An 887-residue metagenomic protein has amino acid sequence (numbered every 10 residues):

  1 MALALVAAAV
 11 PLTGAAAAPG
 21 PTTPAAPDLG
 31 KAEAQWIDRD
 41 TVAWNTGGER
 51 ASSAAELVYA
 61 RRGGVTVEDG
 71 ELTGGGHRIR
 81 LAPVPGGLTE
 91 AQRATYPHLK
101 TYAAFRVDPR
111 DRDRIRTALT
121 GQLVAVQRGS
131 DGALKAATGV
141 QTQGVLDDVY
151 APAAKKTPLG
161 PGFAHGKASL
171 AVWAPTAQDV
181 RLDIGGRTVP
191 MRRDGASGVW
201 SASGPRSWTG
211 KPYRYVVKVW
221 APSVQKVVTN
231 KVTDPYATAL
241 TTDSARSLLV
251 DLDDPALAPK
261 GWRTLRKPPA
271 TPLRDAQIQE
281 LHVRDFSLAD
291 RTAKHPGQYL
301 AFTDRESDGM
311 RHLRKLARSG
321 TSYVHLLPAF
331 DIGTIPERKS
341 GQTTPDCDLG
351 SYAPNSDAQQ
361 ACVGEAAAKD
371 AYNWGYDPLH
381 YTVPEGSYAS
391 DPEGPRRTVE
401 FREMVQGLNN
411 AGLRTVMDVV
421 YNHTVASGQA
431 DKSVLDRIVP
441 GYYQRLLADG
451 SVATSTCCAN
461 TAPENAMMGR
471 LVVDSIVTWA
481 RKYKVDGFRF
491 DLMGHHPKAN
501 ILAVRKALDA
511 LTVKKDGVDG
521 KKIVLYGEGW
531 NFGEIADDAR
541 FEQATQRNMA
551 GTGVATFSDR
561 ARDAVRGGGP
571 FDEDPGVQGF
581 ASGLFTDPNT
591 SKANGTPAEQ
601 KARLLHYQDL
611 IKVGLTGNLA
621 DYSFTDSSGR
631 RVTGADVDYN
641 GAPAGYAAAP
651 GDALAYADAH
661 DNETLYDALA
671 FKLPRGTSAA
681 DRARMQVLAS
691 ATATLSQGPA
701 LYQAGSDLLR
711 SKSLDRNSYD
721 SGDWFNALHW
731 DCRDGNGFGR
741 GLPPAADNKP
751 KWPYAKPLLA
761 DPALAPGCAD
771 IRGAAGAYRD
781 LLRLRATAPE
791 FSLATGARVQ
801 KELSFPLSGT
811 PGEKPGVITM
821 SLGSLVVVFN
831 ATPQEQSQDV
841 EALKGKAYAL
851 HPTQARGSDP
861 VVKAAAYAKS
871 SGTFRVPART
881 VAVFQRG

Functional and structural regions predicted by a protein language model:
M1-P19: Secretory targeting and sorting signals
T22-P24, K31, G87-H165, S197-E280 (+2 more regions): The feature marks proteins involved in alpha-glucan
D40-V42, G166-L170, S824: Structural beta-strand segments of beta-rich domains
G47-A54, W173-D179, T832-Q834, L843-G845: Short proline/glycine-enriched turn/loop motifs at strand-loop junctions of beta-rich domains
V189-S197, G204, K339, D346 (+3 more regions): Active-site-proximal helices and loops of the catalytic beta/alpha 8
G210-K211, A865-G887: C-terminal beta-strand-rich structural cap/linker in extracellular carbohydrate-active enzymes
R284-A289, A293-H295, L300, R314-S322 (+6 more regions): Substrate-binding/active-site clefts of carbohydrate-active enzymes
G634-V826, A831-S837, E841-K846: Loop/helix patches that line or flank the sugar-binding groove of alpha-linked glycan CAZymes
